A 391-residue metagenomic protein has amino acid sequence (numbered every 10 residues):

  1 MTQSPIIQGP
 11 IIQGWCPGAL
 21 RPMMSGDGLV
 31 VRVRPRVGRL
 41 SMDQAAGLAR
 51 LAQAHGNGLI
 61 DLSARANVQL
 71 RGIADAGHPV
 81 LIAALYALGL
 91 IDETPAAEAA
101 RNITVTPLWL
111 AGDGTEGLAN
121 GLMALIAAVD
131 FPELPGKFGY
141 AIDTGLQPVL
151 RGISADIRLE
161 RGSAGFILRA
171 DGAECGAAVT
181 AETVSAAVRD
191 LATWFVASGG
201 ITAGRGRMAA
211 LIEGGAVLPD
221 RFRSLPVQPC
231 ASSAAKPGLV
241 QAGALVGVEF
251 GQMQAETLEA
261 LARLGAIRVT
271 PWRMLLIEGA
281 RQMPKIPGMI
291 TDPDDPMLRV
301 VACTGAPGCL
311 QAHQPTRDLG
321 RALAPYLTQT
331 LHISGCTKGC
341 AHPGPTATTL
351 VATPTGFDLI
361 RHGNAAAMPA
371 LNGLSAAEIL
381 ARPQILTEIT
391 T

Functional and structural regions predicted by a protein language model:
T2-G9, G28-R169, E174, A178-E182 (+4 more regions): Small-residue-enriched alpha-helical segments and adjacent helix-cap loops that form tight helix-helix packing
I12-M24: Intrinsic, low-complexity N-terminal interaction/targeting segments
L20, F250, N372-L374: Non-transmembrane, interaction-prone segments in cytosolic or luminal domains
E160-S233, E259, R268-V269, A367 (+2 more regions): An acidic, glycine-/histidine-flanked metal-binding catalytic module
K236-Q241: A short mid-domain helix/strand-loop element embedded in enzyme catalytic domains that forms or borders the active-site
T355-T391: Glycine-rich, small/acidic residue-mixed loop/short-helix segments
